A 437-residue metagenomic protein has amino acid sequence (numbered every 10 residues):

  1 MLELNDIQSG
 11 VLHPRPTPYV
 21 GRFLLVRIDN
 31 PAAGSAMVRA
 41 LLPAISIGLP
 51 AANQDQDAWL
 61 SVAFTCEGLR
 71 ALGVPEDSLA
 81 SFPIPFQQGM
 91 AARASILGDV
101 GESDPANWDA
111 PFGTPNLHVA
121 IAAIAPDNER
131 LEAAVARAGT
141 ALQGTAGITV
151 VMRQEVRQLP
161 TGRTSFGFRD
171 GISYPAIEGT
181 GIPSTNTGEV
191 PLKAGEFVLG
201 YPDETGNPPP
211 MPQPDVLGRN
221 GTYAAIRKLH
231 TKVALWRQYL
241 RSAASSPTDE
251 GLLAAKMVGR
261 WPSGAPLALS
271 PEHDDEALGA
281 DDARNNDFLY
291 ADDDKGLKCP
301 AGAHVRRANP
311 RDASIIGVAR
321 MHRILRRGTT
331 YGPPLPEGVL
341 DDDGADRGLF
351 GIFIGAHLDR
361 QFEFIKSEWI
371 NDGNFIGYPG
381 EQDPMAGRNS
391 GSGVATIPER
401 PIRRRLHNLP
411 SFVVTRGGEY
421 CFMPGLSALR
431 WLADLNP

Functional and structural regions predicted by a protein language model:
M1-P437: Long, low-complexity, Ser/Thr/Gly/Pro-rich intrinsically disordered segments that act as flexible linkers and assembly
